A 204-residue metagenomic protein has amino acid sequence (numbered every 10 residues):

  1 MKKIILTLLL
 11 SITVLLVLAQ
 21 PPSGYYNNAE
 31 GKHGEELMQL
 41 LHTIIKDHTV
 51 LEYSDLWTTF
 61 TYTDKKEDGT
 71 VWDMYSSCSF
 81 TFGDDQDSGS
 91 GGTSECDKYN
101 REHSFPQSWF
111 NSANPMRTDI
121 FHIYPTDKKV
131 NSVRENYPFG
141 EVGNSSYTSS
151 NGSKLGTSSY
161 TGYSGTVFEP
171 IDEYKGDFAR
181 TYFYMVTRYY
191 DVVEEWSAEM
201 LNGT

Functional and structural regions predicted by a protein language model:
M1-I4: Positively charged n-region of N-terminal signal peptides that target proteins for export
L10-S11: Short, linear, compositionally biased motifs with a strong N-terminal bias
L18-A19, S79, S132, T187: Residue-level marker of positions within ordered structural domains that often coincide with functionally constrained
A19-F80: N-terminal module-boundary/linker segments of secreted carbohydrate-active enzymes
T70-G91, K98, D127: Short cysteine-rich loop/turn motifs with clustered Cys
G89-N100, S104-T204: Domain-level detector of nuclease and nuclease-like folds in predominantly extracellular/periplasmic contexts
